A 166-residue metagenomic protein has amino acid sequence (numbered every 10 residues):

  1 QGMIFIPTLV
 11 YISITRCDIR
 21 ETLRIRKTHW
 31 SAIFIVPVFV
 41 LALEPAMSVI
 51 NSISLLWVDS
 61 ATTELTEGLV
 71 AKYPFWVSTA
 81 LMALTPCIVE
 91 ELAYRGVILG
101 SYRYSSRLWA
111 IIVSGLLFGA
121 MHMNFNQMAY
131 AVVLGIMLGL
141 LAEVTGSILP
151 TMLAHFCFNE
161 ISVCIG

Functional and structural regions predicted by a protein language model:
Q1-I12: Alpha-helical transmembrane segments in multi-pass membrane proteins
V10-R20, L141-V144: Structural signal for the C-terminal ends of transmembrane alpha-helices and the immediately following loop
R20-L92: Juxtamembrane helix-loop-helix connectors linking adjacent transmembrane helices in multi-pass membrane enzymes
W30-V38, W76, A80, L108-V113 (+2 more regions): Hydrophobic alpha-helical transmembrane segments
I88, L92-A93, V97-I98, N124 (+2 more regions): Active-site His/Glu-centered metal-binding helix of metallohydrolases
V89-V113, L140-S147: Membrane-interface helix/loop boundary segments of multi-pass membrane proteins
R107-M123, G135, F156: Small-polar-interrupted transmembrane alpha-helices in polytopic inner-membrane proteins
Q127-G166: Functionally important transmembrane alpha-helices
